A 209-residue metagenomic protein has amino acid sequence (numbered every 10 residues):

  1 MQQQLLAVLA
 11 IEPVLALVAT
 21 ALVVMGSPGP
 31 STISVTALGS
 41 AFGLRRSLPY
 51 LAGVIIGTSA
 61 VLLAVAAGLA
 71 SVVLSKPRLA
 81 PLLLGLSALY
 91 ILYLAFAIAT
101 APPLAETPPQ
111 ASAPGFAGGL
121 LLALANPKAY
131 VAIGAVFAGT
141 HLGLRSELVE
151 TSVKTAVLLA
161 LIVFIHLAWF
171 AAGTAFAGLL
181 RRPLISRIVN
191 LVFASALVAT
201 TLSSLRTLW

Functional and structural regions predicted by a protein language model:
Q4-P81, A135-T155: Juxtamembrane transmembrane-helix termini in multi-pass membrane transport proteins
L22, G26, S59-A60, F96 (+3 more regions): Hydrophobic/aromatic residues within the transmembrane alpha-helices of Major Facilitator Superfamily
S31, G57-L69, I91-L94, Y130 (+1 more regions): Alpha-helical transmembrane segments and their lipid-water interface positions in multi-pass membrane proteins
L62-A66, A125-V136, A196-W209: Hydrophobic alpha-helical transmembrane segments in multi-pass integral membrane proteins
L74-P103, I162-I165, W169, R181-W209: Selective transmembrane alpha-helices of multi-pass membrane proteins
T100-G115: Flexible cytoplasmic inter-helical loops of multi-pass small-molecule transporters
E150-G173: Hydrophobic alpha-helical transmembrane segments of multi-pass membrane transport proteins, especially secondary
